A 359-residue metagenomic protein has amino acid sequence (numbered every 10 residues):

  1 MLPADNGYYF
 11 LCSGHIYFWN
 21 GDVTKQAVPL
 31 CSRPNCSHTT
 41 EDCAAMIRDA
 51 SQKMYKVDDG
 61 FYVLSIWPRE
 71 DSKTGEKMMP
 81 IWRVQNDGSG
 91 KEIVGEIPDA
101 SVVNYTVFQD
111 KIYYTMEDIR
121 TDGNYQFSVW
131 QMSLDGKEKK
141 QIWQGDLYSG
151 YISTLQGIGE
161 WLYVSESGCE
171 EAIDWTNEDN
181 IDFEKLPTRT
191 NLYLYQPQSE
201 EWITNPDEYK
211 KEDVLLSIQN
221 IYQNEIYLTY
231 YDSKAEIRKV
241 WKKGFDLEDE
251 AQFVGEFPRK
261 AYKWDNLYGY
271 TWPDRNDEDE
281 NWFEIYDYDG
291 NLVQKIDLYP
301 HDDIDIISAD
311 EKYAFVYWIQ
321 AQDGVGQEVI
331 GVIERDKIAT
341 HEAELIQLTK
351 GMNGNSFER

Functional and structural regions predicted by a protein language model:
M1-A4, T40-V57, D99-Q109, L147-G159 (+4 more regions): Repeated scaffold domains used in trafficking and secretory/extracellular systems, primarily beta-propellers
A4, C12-S13, V23, V57-D58 (+9 more regions): Short loop/turn segments that connect beta-strands within the blades of beta-propeller domains, predominantly WD40
F10-L11, Y62-S65, Y113-M116, Y163-E166 (+3 more regions): Residue position within the beta-strands of beta-propeller blades
H15-D42, E70-I97, R120-G145, I173-K211 (+3 more regions): Surface-exposed loop/turn elements that mediate protein-protein interactions on large endomembrane-trafficking
D49, K53, P68-R69, E166-E171 (+1 more regions): Intrinsically disordered, low-complexity prosegments and terminal tails associated with secretory/extracytoplasmic
Y113, Q141-I158, Y163, S167-G168: Extracytoplasmic/periplasmic C-terminal soluble domains
L215-N220, I226-D232, I237-R238: N-terminal leader/targeting helix
